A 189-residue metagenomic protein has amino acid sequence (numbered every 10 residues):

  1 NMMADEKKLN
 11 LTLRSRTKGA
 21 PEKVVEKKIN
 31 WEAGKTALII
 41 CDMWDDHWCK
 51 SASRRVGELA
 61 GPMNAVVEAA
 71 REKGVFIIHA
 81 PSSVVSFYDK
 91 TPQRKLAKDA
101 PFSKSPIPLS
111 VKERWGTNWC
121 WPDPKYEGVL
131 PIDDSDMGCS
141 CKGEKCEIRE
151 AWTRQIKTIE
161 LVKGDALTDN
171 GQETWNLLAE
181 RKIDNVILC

Functional and structural regions predicted by a protein language model:
N1, V186-C189: Short, intrinsically disordered, charge-balanced linker/junction segments flanking boundaries in proteins
M2-E22: Basic, amphipathic N-terminal segments that precede the first structured/catalytic domain
K28, G61, A65-D184: Active-site alpha/beta core segments
W31-G34: Proline/glycine-enriched tight loop/beta-turn segments at coil->beta junctions that connect or precede beta-strands
T36-A37, N185-I187: Structural motif
T36-S51: Acidic/histidine-rich, surface-exposed loop or edge segments in extracytoplasmic proteins
C41, H79-P81, C189: Short His-Asn-centered micro-motif
W48-G57, E160-D165: Second-shell loop/turn segments in exported
